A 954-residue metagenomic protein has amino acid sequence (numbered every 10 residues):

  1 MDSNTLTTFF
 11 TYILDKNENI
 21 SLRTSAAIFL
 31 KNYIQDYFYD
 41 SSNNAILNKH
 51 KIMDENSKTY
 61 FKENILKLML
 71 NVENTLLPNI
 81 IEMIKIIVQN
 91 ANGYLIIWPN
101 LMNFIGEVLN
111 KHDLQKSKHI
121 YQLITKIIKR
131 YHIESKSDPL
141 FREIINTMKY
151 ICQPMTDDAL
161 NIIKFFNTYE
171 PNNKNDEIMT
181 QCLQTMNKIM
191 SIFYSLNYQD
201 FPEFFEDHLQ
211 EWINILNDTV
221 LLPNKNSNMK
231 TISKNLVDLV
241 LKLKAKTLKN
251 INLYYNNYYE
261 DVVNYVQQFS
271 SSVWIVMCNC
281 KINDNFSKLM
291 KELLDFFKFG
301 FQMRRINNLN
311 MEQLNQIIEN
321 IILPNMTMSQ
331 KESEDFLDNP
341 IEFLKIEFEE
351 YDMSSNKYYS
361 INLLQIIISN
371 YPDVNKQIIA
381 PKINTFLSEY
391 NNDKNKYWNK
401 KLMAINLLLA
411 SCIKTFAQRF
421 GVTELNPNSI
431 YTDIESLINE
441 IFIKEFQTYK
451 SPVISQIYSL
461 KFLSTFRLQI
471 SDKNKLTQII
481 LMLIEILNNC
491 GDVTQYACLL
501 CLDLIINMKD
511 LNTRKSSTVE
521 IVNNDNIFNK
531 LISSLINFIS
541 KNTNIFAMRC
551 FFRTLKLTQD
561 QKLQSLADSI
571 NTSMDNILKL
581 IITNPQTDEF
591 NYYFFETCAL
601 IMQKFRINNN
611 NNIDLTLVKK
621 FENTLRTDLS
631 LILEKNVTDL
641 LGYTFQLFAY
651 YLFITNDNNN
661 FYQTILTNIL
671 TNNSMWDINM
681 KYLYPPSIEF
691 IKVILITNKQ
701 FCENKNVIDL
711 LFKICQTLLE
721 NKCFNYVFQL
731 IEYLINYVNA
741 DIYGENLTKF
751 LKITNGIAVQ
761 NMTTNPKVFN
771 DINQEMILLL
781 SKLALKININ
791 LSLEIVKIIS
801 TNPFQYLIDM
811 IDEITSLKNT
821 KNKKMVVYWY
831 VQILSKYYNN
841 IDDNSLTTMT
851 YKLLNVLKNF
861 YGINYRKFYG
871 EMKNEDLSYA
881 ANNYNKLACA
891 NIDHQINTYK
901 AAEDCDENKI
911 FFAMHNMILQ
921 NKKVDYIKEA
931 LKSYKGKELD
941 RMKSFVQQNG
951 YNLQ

Functional and structural regions predicted by a protein language model:
M1, I28, N32, R467-I470: Structural detector for internal amphipathic alpha-helices that build alpha-solenoid repeat scaffolds
M1, L6-D15, N19-S21, L114-L209 (+8 more regions): Alpha-solenoid helical-repeat scaffold
N17-E82: Eukaryotic helix-linker segments that join adjacent hydrophobic helices
L30, L70-L76, I84, V88-G93 (+6 more regions): Extended cytosolic scaffolds built from alpha-helical repeats
P99-V108: Asp-box/WD-like beta-propeller blade repeats and closely related beta-sheet repeat scaffolds
I434-L437: Conserved NB-ARC/NACHT P-loop NTPase core of NLR-like innate immune receptors
